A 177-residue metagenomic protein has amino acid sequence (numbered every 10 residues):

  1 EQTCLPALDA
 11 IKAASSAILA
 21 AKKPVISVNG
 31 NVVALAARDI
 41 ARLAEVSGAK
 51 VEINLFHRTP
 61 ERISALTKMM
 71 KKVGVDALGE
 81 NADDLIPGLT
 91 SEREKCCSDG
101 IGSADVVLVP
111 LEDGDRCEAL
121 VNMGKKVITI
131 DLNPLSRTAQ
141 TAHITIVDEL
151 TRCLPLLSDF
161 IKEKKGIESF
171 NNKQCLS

Functional and structural regions predicted by a protein language model:
E1-A49, S177: Electropositive, gly/pro-rich neighborhoods at or near active sites that engage anionic ligands
D9, D84-G102, L108-D115: Active-site glycine-rich loop that binds ribose-phosphate moieties when present
A20, G102-S103: Alpha-helix C-terminal capping/helix-to-coil transition sites in glycosyltransferase folds
N29-R38, H57-E61, E112-D115: Gly/Ser/Thr-rich loops at beta-strand to alpha-helix junctions that form or flank small-molecule/cofactor-binding
L43-E94: Long, charge-dense
H57-R62, P134-T138, R152-L154: Short gly/pro/ser/thr-enriched loop/turn and capping motifs at secondary-structure boundaries
G114-L135: A short, gly/pro- and small-residue-rich
T138-S177: C-terminal functional extensions of proteins
